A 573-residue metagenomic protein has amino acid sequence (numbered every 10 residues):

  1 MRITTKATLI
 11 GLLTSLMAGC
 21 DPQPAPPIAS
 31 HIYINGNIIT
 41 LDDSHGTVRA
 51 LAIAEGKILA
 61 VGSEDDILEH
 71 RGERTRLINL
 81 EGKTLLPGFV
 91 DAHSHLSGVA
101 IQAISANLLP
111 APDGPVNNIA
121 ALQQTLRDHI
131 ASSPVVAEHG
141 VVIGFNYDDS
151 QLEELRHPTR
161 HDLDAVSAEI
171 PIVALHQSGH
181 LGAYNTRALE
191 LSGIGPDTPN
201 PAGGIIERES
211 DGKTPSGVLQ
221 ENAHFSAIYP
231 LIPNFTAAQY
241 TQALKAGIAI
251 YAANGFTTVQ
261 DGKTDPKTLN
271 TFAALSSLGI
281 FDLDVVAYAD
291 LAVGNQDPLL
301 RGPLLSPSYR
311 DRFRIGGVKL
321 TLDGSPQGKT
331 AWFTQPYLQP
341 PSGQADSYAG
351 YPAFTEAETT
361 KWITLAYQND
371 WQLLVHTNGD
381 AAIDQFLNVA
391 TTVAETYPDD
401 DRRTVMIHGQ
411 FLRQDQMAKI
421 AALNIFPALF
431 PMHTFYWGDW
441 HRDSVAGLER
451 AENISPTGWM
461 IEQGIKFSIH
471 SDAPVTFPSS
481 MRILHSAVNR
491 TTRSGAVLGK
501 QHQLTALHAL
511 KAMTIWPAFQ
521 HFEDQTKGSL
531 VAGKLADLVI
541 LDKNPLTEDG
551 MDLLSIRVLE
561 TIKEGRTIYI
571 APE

Functional and structural regions predicted by a protein language model:
M1-L9: Bacterial N-terminal signal peptides that target proteins for export
L16-G19: C-terminal motif of bacterial Sec signal peptides marking the signal peptidase cleavage site
D21-N35, I39, D43-R301, P307 (+9 more regions): Divalent metal-binding segments
T364-L374, A381-T404, H408-G409, Q414 (+4 more regions): His/Asp/Glu-enriched, well-ordered alpha-helical/loop segment that forms or immediately abuts the divalent-metal
E564-R566, P572: Beta-rich accessory regions
